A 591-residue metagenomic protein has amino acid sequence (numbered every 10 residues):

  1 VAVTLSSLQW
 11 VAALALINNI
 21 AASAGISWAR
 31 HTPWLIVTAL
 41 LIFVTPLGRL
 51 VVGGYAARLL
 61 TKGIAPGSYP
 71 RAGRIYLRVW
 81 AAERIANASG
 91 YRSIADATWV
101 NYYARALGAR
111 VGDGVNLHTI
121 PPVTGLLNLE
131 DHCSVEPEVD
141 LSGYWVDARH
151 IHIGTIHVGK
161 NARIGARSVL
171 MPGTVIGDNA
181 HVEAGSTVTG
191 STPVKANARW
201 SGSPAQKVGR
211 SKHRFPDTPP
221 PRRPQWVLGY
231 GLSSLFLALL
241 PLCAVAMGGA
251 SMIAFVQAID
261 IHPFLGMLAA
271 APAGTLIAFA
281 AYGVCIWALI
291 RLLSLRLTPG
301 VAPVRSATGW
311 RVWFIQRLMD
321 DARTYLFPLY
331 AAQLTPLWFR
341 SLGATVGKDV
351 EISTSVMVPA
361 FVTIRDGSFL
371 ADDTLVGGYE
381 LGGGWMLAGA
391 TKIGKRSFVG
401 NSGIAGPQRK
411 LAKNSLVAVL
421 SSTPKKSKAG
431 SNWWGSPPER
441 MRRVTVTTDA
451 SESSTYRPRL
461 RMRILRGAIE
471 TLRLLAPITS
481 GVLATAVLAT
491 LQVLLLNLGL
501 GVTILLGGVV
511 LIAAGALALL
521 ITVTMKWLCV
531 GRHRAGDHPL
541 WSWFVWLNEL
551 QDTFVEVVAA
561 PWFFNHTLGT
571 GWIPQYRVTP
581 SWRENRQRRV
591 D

Functional and structural regions predicted by a protein language model:
V1-G108, A196-L342, K428-R577: Terminal amphipathic alpha-helical/low-complexity segments used for targeting or macromolecular assembly
A104-A106, R110-G202, Q206-K207, F339-R340 (+3 more regions): Structural signal for interior beta-strand "rungs" in well-ordered beta-sheet cores of soluble enzyme domains
